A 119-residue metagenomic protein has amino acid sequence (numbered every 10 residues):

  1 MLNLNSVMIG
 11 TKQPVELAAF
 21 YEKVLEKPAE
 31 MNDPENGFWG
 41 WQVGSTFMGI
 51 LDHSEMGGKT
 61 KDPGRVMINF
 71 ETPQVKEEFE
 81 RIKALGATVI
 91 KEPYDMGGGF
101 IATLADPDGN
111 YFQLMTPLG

Functional and structural regions predicted by a protein language model:
M1-N5, K27-E71, F79-A105, T116-G119: Vicinal oxygen chelate
L17-E22, I82, G109: Conserved active-site tyrosine of GNAT-family acetyltransferases
